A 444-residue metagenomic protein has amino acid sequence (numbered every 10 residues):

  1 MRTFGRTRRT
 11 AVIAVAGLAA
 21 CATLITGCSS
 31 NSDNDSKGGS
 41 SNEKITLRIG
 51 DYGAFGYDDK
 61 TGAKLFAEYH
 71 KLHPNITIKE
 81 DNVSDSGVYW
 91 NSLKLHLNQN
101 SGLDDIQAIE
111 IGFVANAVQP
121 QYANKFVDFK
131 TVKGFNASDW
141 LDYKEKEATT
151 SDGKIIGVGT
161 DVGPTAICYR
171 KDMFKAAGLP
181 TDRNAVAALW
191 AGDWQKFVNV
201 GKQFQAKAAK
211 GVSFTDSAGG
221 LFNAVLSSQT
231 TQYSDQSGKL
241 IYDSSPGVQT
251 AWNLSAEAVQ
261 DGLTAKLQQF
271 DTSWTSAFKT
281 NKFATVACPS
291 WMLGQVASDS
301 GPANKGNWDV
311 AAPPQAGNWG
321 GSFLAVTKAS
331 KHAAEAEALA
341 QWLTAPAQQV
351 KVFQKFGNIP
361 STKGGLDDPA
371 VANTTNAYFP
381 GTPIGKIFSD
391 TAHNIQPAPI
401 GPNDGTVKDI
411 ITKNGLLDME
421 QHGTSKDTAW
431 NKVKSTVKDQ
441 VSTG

Functional and structural regions predicted by a protein language model:
R2-A115, T181, A334, A347-K351 (+1 more regions): Conserved N-terminal structural module of periplasmic/extracytoplasmic solute-binding proteins
N82-L95, G112, W190-K196, K266-T280: Short helix-initiation/N-cap motifs at beta->coil->alpha
I111-A166, Q195: Hinge/lid segment of periplasmic solute-binding proteins
V118-V127, K154, V296-A312: Ligand-binding "clamshell"
K130-W140, N184-A191, T231-T250, S298-A303 (+4 more regions): Short, solvent-exposed loop/beta-turn-alpha elements that line the ligand-binding surface or hinge of extracytoplasmic
V198-G201, S237-Q268: Glycine-centered hinge/linker elements that transmit conformational signals in sensory and ligand-binding systems
D299-I359: Extracytoplasmic/periplasmic substrate-recognition and gating elements
F379-V437: C-terminal capping/gating helix-and-loop segments adjacent to ligand/active sites or protein-protein/ligand interfaces
